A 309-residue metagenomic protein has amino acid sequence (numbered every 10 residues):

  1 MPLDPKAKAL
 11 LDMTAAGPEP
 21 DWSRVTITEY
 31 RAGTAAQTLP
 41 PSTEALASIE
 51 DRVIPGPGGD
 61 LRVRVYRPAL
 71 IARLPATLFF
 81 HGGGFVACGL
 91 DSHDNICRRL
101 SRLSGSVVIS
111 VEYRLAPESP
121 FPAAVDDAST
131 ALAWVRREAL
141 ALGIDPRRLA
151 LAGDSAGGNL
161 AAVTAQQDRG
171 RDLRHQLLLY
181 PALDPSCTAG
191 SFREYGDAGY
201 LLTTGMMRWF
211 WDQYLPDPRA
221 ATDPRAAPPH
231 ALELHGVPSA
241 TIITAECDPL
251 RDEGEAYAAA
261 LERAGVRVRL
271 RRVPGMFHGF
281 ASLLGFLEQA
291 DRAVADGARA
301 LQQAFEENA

Functional and structural regions predicted by a protein language model:
M1-V65, E306-A309: A glycine/proline-hinged amphipathic helix-loop "lid/cap" segment that gates access to hydrophobic ligand pockets
R73-G83: Short beta-strand element of the alpha/beta-hydrolase
D91-S110: Short amphipathic alpha-helix adjacent to the substrate-entry channel of hydrolases
S119-L140, G297: Alpha/beta-hydrolase active-site loop
R136-L151: Gly/Ser-rich "nucleophile elbow"/oxyanion-hole loop immediately N-terminal to the catalytic nucleophile in hydrolases
Q166-R219: Hydrolase active-site cap/lid region
I242-T244: Short beta-strand/loop motif that positions the catalytic acidic residue of the alpha/beta-hydrolase fold
L287-A309: Catalytic active-site module of serine/aspartate enzymes centered on a nucleophile-bearing elbow/loop
